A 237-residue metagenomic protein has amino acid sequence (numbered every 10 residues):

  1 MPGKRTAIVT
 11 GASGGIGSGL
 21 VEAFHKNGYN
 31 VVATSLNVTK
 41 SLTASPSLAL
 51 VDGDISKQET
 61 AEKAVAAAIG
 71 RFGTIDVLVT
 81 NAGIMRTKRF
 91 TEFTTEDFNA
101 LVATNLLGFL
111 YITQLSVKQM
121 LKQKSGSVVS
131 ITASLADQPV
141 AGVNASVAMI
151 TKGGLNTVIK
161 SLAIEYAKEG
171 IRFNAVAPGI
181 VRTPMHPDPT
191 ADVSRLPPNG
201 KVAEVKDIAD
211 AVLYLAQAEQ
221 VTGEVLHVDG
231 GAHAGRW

Functional and structural regions predicted by a protein language model:
S13-G14: Conserved glycine-rich cofactor-binding loop
N81-R86, G231: Conserved NAD(P)H cofactor-binding loop of Rossmann-fold oxidoreductase domains
R89-F90, D97-V102, V193: Substrate-binding pocket helix/loop in short-chain dehydrogenase/reductase
T113, T151, I159: Active-site helix of classical SDR
K118, K160, I164-K168: Alpha-helical segment proximal to the catalytic Tyr-Lys
A167, R172, T222-G223: Short, small/polar-rich loop/turn modules that mediate ligand/substrate recognition or access, typified
E204-V228, H233: C-terminal substrate-recognition "lid" of short-chain dehydrogenase/reductases
